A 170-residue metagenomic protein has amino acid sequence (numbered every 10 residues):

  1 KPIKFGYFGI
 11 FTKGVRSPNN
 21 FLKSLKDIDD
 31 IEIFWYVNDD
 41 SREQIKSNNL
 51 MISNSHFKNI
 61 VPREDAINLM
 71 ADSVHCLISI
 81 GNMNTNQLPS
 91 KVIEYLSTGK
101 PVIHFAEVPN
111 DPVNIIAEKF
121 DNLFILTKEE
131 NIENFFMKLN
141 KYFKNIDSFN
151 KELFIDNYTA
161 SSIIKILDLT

Functional and structural regions predicted by a protein language model:
K1-V15: Conserved donor-binding/catalytic core segment of Leloir-type glycosyltransferases
G9, E32-V37: Short beta-strand segments
T12-K26: A conserved mid-protein helix/loop that constitutes part of the nucleotide-sugar donor-binding site
T12-R16, P62-N68, C76-E94, V102-I115: Nucleotide-sugar-dependent
W35-V37, R42-I67: Nucleotide-activated donor-binding/catalytic signature segment of Leloir-type glycosyltransferases, i.e., the conserved
S73: An anion/phosphate-binding loop that grips the pyrophosphate of nucleotide cofactors and donors
V108-K138: Change "using UDP/GDP/dTDP sugars" to "using nucleotide sugars
T127-T170: A charged, aromatic-enriched C-terminal amphipathic alpha-helix characteristic of glycosyltransferases across folds
